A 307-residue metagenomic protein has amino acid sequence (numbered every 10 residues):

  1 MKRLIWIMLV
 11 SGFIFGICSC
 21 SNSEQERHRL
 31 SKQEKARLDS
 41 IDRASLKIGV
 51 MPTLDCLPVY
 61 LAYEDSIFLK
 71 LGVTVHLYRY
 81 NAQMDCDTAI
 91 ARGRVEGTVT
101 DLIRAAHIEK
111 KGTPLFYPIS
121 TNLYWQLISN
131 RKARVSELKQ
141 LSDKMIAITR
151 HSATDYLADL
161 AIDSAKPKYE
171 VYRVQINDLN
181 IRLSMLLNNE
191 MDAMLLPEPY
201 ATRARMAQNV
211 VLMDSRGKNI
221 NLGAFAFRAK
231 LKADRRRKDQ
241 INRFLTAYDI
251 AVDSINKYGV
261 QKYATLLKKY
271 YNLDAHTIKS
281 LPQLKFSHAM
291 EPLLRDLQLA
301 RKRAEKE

Functional and structural regions predicted by a protein language model:
K2-V10: Sec-dependent signal peptide recognition, specifically the positively charged N-region followed immediately by
G16-S19: C-terminal motif of bacterial Sec signal peptides marking the signal peptidase cleavage site
N22: Short, conserved catalytic or interaction motifs in soluble domains
Q25-K168, R173-V174, D192-E198, V211-D214 (+1 more regions): Short, glycine-/small- and polar/acidic-enriched structural segments that line small-molecule recognition paths
I67, L71, A161, R203 (+2 more regions): Residues within well-ordered alpha helices
L102-R104, P167, R173-L267: Pocket-lining segment of extracytoplasmic ligand-binding domains
A233-E307: Secondary-structure end/capping motifs
